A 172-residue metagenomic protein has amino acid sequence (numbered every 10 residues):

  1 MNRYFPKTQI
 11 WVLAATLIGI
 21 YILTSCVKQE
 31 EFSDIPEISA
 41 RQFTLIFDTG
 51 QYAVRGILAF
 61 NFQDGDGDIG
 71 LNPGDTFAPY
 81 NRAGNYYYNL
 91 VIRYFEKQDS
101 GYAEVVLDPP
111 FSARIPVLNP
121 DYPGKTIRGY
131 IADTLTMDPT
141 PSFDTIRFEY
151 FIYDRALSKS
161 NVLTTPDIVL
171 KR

Functional and structural regions predicted by a protein language model:
N2-V12: Bacterial N-terminal signal peptides that target proteins for export
I22-S25: C-terminal motif of bacterial Sec signal peptides marking the signal peptidase cleavage site
V27-E30: Bacterial signal peptide processing site
P36-R172: First exposed extracellular module after export/assembly in secreted or surface-exposed proteins
